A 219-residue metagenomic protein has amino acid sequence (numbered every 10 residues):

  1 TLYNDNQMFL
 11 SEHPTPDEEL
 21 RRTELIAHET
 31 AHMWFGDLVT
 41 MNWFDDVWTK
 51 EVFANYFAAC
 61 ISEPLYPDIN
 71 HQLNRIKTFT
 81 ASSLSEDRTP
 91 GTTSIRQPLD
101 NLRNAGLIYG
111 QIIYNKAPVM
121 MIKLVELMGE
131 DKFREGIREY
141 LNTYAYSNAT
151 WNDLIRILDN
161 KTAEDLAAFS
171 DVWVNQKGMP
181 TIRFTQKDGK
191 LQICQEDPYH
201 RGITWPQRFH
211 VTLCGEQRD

Functional and structural regions predicted by a protein language model:
T1-G202, E216: Hydrophobic alpha-helical and helix-loop surface patches within well-folded domains that function as non-catalytic
R201-H210: Short coil-to-beta strand junction motifs in C2/discoidin
